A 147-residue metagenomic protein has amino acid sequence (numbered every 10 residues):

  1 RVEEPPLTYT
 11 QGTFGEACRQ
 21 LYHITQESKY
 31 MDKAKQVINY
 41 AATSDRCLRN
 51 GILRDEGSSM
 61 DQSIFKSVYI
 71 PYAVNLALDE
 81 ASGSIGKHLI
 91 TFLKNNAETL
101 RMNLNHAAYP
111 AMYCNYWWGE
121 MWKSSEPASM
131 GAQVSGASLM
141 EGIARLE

Functional and structural regions predicted by a protein language model:
R1-A17, E27, S63-S67: Structured, solvent-exposed acidic/aromatic patches
P6, K29, A34-E147: CBM-like carbohydrate-recognition segments
